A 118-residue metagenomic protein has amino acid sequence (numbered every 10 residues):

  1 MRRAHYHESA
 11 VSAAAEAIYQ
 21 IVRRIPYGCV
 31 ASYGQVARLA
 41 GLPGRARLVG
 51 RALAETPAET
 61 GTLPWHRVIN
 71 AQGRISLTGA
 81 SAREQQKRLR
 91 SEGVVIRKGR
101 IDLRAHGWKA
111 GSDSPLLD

Functional and structural regions predicted by a protein language model:
R2-D118: Nucleic acid-binding interface residues in structured DNA/RNA-binding domains, emphasizing the DNA-engaging scaffolds
